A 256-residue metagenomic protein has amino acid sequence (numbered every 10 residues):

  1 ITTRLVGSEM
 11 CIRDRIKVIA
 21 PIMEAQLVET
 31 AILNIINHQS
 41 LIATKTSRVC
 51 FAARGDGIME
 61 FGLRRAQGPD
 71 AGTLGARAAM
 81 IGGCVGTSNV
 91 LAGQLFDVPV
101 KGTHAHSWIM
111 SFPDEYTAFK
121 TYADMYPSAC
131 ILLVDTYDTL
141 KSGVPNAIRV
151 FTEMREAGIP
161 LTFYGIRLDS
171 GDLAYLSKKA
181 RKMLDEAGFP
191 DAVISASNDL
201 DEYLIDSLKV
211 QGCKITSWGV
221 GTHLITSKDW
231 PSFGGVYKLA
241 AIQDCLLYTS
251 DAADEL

Functional and structural regions predicted by a protein language model:
I1-G7, Y248-L256: Single conserved hydrophobic/aromatic residue that forms the stacking wall/gate of nucleotide- or nucleobase-binding
R4, Q67-P69, K214: General structural signal for secondary-structure boundaries
L5-V6, I81-G82, W218-V220: Short glycine-rich loop/turn motifs that provide flexible caps or phosphate-binding loops at active sites
E9, I16-P190, L200-L204, V210 (+1 more regions): Buried, small/hydrophobic-residue-enriched core segments of structured protein domains
D135, D169, T216, D229 (+1 more regions): Acidic side chains
K182-A187, A192, L200-S250: Gly/Ser/Thr/Ala-enriched C-terminal appendages of enzymes
